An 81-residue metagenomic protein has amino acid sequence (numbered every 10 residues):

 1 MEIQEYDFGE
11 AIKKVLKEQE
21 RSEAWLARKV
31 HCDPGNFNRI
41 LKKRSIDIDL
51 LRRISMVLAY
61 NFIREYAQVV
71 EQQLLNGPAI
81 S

Functional and structural regions predicted by a protein language model:
M1-R21, W25: A short, Lys/Arg-rich alpha-helix, primarily the initiator
K14, R28, R39: DNA-binding alpha-helical recognition surfaces that contact promoter or target DNA
E20, R39, Y66-S81: Short, charged recognition helix plus adjacent turn of helix-turn-helix-like nucleic-acid-binding domains
W25, N36, R64: Residues in the helix-turn-helix
H31-I46: Recognition helix of helix-turn-helix/homeodomain-like DNA-binding domains that insert into the DNA major groove
K43-M56: Short, basic-rich loop-to-helix N-cap that marks the start of a DNA-contacting helix
